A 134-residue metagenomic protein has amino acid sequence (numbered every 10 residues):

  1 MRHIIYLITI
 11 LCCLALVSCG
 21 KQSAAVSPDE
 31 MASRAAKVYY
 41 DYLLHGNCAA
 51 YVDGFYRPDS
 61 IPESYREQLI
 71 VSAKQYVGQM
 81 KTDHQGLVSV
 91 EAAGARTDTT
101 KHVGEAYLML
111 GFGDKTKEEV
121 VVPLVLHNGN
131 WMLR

Functional and structural regions predicted by a protein language model:
M1-Q22: Sec-dependent bacterial lipoprotein signal peptides
Y6, L43-C48: Short, compositionally biased low-complexity segments
I10, S27-E30, K115: Residue-level detector of secondary-structure boundary/capping sites
C19-H45: Short, low-complexity N-terminal intrinsically disordered segments enriched in polar/charged residues
S33-R34, V38, A49-T99: Short solvent-exposed beta->alpha transition segments
C48-A49, L133: Internal amphipathic alpha-helical segments of the cytochrome P450 catalytic fold
E91-R134: Exposed beta-sheet edge and beta->alpha loop/turn motif
